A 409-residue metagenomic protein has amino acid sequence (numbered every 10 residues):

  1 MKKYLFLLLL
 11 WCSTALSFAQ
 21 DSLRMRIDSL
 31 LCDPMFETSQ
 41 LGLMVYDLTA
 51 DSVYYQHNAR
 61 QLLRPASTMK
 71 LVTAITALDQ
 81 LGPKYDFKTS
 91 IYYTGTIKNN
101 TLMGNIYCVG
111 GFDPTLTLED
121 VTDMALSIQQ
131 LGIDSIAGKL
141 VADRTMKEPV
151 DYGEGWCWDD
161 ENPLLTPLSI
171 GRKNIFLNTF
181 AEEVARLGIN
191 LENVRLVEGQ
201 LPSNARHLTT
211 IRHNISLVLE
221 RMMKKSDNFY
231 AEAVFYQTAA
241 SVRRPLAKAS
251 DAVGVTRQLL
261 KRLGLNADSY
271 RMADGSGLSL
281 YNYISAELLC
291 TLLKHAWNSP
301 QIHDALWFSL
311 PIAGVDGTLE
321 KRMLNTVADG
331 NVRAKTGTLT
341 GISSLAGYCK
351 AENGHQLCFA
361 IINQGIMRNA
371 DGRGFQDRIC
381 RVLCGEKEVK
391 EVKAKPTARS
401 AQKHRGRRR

Functional and structural regions predicted by a protein language model:
M1-S22, R409: Bacterial Sec-dependent N-terminal signal peptides
F18-T49, V53-L62, M124-G132: Beta-lactamase-like hydrolase cores
T38-Q40, N58-R60, A66-M69, K84-D86 (+9 more regions): Extracytoplasmic
G42-Y46, Y54-Q56, N105-V109, K139-D143 (+4 more regions): Soluble periplasmic/extracytoplasmic beta-strand elements of cell-envelope proteins
D51, P65-P83, L140, T179-E183 (+2 more regions): Active-site SXXK
D86-E148, G155-P163, S169-I170: Active-site-adjacent, His/Asp/Glu-enriched structural segments that form or flank metal-binding and acid/base networks
G171-S309: A small/polar active-site loop signature that marks catalytic segments
R271-M272, S279-R409: C-terminal soluble interaction/assembly domains
